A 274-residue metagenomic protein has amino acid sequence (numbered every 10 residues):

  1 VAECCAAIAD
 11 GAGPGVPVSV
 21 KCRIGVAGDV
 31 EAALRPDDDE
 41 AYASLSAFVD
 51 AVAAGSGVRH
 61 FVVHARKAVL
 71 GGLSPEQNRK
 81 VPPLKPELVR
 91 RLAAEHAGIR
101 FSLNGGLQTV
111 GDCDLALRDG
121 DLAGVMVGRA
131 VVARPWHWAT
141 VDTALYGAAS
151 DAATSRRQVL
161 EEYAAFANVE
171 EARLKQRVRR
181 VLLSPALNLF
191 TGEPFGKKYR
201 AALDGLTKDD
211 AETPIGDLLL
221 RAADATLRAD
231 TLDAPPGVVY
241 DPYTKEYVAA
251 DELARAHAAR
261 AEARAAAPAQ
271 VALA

Functional and structural regions predicted by a protein language model:
E3-A6, D10-P17, E31-H60, K80 (+2 more regions): Alpha/beta catalytic cores of nucleotide-metabolism and tRNA/nucleoside-modifying enzymes
C22-G28, A65-V69, L107-T109, V131: Active-site-proximal loop/turn and secondary-structure-junction residues that shape catalytic pockets, frequently
G72-E76: Short acidic, glycine/proline-rich loop/turn micro-motifs
